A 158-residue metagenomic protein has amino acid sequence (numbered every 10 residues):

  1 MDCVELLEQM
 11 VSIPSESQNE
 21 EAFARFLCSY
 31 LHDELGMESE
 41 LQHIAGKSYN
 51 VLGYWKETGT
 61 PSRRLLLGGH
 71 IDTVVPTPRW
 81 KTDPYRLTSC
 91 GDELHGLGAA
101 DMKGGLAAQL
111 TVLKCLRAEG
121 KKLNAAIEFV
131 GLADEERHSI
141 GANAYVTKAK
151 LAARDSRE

Functional and structural regions predicted by a protein language model:
M1-L97, K121-L123: Acidic/His- and Gly-rich active-site-bordering loop/insert found across diverse amide/peptide-bond hydrolases
M102-E158: Acidic/histidine-rich catalytic neighborhood of metal-dependent amide-processing enzymes
